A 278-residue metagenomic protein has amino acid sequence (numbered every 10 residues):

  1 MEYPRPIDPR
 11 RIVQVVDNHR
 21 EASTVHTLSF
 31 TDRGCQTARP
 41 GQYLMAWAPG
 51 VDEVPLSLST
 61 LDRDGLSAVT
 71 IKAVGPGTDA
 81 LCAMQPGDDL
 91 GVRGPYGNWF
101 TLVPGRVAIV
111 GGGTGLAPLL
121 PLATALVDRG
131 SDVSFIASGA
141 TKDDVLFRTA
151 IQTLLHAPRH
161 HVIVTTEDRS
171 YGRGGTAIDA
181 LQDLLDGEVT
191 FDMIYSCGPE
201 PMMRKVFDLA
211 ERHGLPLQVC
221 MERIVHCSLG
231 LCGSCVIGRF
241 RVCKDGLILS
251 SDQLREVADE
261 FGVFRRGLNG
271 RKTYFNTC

Functional and structural regions predicted by a protein language model:
E2-D88, A140: Ferredoxin-reductase
D17, T60, V164-T166, V219 (+1 more regions): Structural signal for conserved beta-strand scaffold positions within catalytic alpha/beta enzyme cores
P49-E53, R93-W99, F261: Short, charged beta-turn/beta-strand-edge "cap" motif at the junction between a beta-strand and an adjacent loop
P76-H226: FNR/FR-type flavoprotein reductase catalytic core
P118, E200-P201, E222-L249: Local cysteine-cluster metal-coordination motifs and their immediate loop/turn environment, predominantly Fe-S cluster
G238-D245, L249-C278: Short Fe-S-cluster ligation motifs
